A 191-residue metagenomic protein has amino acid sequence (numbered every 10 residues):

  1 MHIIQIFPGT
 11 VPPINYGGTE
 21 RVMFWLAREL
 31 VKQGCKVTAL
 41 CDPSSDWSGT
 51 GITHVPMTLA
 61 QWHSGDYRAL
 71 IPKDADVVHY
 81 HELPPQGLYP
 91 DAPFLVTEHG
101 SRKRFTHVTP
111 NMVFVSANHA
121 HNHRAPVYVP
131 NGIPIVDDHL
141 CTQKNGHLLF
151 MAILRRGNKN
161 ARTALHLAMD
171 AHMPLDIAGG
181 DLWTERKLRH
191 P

Functional and structural regions predicted by a protein language model:
I4, P126-N131, I135-G179: Conserved donor-binding/catalytic core segment of Leloir-type glycosyltransferases
G9-Y16, W25-W62: N-terminal strand-loop element at the rim of the active site of nucleotide-sugar-dependent glycosyltransferases
Y16-W25, L95, A161-L165: Short amphipathic alpha-helical segment that frequently serves as the phosphate-/nucleotide-binding helix
P43, A171-L188: Glycosyltransferase donor-sugar binding loop
V55, E98, V115, V129 (+1 more regions): Hydrophobic residues at beta-strand termini and immediately following loops that shape nucleotide-binding pockets
P56-V77: An amphipathic, basic-hydrophobic alpha-helix
Y80-P84, E98: Short His-centered aromatic/hydrophobic patch
S101-Y128, I133-D138: A short, active-site helix/loop in glycosyltransferases that binds the activated sugar's phosphate group
